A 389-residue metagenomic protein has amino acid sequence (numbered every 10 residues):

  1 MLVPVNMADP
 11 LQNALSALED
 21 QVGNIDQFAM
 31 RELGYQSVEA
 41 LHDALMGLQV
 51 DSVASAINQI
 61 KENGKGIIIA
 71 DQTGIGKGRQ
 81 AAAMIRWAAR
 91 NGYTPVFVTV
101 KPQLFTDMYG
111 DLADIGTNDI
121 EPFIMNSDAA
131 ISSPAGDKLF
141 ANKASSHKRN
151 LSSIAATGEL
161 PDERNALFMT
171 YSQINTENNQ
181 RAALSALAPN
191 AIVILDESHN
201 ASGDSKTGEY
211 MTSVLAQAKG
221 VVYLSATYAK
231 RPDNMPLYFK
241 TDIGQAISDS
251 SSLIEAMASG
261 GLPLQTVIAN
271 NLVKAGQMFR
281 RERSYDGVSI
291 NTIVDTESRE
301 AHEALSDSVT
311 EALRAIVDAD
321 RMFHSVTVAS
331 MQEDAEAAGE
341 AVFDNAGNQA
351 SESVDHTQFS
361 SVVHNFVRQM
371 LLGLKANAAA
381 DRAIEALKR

Functional and structural regions predicted by a protein language model:
L2-L45, K65, G78, A89-Y210 (+2 more regions): SF2 helicase/translocase NTPase motor core, specifically the RecA-like lobe 1 inter-motif segment between Walker
H42-K65, R79, L371, K375: N-terminal pre-P-loop "Q-motif" helix
A54, A83, W87: Active-site signature of alpha/beta-hydrolase-fold catalytic machinery across serine- and Asp/Cys-nucleophile hydrolases
G64-M84: Walker A/P-loop
H199, L215-P236, K240-D242, D249: Conserved helicase ATPase motor motifs in RecA-like P-loop NTPase domains
G244-E297: Interdomain hinge/linker at the junction between the two RecA-like core domains of SF2 helicases
M278-R389: Conserved helicase/translocase motor-coupling segment
